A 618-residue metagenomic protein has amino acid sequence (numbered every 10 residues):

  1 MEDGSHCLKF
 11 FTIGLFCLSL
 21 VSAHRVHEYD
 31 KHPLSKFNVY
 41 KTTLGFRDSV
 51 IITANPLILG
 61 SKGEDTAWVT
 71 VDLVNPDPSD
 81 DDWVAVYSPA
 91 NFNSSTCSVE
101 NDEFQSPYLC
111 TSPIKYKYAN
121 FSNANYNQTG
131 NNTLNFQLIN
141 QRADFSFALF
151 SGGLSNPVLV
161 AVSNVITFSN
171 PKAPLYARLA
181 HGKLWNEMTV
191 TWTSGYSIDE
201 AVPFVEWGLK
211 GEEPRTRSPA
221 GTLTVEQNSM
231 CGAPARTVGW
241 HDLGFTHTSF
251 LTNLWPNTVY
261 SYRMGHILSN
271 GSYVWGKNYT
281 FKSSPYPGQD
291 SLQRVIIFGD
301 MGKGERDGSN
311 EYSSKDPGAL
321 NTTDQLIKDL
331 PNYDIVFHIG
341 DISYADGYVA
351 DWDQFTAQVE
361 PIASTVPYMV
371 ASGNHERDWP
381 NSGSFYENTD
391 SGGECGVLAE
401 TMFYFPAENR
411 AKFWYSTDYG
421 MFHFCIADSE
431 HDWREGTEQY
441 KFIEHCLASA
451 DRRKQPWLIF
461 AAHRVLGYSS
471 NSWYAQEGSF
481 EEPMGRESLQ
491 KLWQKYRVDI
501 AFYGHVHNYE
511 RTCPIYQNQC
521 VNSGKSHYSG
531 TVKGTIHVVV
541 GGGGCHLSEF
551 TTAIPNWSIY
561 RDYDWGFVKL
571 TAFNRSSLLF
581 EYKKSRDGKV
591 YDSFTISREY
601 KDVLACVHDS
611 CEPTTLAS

Functional and structural regions predicted by a protein language model:
M1-E28, L179, K183, A220-V225 (+2 more regions): Polar low-complexity intrinsically disordered regions
E2-C7, T12-N170, G308-S313: Extended, solvent-exposed regions of the mature portions of secreted/cell-surface glycoproteins
T53-I58, W68-D72, N120-S122, N131-F136 (+10 more regions): Eukaryotic intrinsically disordered and solvent-exposed regulatory patches
S169-V539, G543-F550, I559-R561, K569-A617: Metal-dependent phosphoester/phosphodiester hydrolase catalytic core
D564: Substrate-binding and catalytic surfaces of secreted/luminal carbohydrate-active proteins
